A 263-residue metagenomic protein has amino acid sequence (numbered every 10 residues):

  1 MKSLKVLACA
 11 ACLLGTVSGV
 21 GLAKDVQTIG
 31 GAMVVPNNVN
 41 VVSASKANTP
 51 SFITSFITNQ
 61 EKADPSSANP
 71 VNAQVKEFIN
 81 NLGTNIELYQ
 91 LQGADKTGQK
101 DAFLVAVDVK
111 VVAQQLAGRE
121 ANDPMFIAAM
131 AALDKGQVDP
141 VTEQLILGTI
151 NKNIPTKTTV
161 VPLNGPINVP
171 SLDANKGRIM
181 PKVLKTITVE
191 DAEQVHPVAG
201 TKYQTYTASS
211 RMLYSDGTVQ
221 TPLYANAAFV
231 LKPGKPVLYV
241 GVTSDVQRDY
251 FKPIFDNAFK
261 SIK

Functional and structural regions predicted by a protein language model:
M1-A8: Bacterial N-terminal signal peptides that target proteins for export
K2, G19-P155, T159-V195, S209-T221 (+2 more regions): N-terminal targeting sequences that direct proteins away from the cytosol to non-cytosolic compartments
A8-T16: Bacterial N-terminal signal peptides
V198-Y203: Short acidic/glycine-enriched loop/turn segments that link adjacent beta-strands
P222-A227: A short beta-strand signature within small-molecule sensing/ligand-binding domains used in signal transduction
